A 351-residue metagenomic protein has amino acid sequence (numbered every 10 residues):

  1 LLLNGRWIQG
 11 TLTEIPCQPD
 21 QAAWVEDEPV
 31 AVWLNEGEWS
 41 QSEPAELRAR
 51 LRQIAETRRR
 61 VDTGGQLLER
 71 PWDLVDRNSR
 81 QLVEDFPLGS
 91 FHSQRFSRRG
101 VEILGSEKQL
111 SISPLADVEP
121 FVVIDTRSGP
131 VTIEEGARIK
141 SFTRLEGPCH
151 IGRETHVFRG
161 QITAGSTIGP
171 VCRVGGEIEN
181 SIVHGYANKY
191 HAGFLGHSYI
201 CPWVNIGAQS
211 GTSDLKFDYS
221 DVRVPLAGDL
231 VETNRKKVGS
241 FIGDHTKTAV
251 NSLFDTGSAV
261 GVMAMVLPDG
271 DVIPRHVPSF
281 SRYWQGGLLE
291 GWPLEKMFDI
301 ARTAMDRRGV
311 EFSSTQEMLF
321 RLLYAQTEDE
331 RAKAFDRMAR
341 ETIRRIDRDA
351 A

Functional and structural regions predicted by a protein language model:
L1-K108, H276-A351: Terminal amphipathic alpha-helical/low-complexity segments used for targeting or macromolecular assembly
C17, R95-S97, V118, T143 (+3 more regions): Residues that act as N-cap/strand-start positions at coil-to-secondary-structure junctions
E69, S128, E146, Y199 (+2 more regions): Conserved active-site and cofactor/substrate-binding residues in soluble primary-metabolism enzymes
F91-P130, L145-E146: Pre-Walker A segment
R98, S111-S113, V118-E119, T132-E134 (+8 more regions): All-beta strand scaffolds that present successive hydrophobic residues in beta-strands
L110, P130-V131, I139, L145 (+2 more regions): Extracellular beta-strand scaffolds
I124-D125, A137-T143, F158, T167-G169 (+1 more regions): Active-site-adjacent structural elements in folded domains
R159-G160, G169-E341: Glycine-rich hexapeptide-repeat left-handed beta-helix
